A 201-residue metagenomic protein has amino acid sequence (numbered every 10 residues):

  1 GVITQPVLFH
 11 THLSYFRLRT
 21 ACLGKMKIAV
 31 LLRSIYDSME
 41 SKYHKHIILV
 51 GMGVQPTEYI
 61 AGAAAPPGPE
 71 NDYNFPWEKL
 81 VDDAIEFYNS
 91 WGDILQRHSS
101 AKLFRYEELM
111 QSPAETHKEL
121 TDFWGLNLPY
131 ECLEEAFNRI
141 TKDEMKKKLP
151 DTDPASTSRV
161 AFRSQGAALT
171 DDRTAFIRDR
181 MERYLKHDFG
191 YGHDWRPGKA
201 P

Functional and structural regions predicted by a protein language model:
G1, L8, Q96-A175, D179: The conserved 3'-phosphoadenosine-5'-phosphosulfate
G1-F104, F162-S164, A168-P201: PAPS-dependent sulfotransferase catalytic domain
